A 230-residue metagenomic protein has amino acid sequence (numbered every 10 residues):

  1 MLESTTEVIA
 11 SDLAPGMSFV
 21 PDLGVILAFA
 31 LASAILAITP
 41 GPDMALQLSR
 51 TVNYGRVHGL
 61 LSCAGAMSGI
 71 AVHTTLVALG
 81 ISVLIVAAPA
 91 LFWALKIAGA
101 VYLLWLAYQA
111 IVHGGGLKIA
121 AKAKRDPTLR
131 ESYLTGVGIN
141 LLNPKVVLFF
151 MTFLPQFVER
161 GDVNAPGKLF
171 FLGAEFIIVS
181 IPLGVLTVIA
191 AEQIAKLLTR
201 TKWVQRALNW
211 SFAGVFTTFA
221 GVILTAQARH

Functional and structural regions predicted by a protein language model:
T6-L13, G24-V25, G221-H230: Juxtamembrane boundary at the C-terminal end of a transmembrane helix
D12-W93, T152-I177, V188-A195: Juxtamembrane transmembrane-helix termini in multi-pass membrane transport proteins
G24, P127-S132, L141-P144: Juxtamembrane cytosolic amphipathic helices that cap and anchor the N-termini of specific transmembrane helices
A34, I38, A71-V72, Y108 (+5 more regions): Hydrophobic/aromatic residues within the transmembrane alpha-helices of Major Facilitator Superfamily
G41, N143, A213: Short, conserved phosphate/pyrophosphate- and ester-handling motifs at nucleotide-, phospho-/glycolipid
T74-A78, L142-M151, F216-R229: Hydrophobic alpha-helical transmembrane segments in multi-pass integral membrane proteins
A87-K118, I177, L183-T187, A191 (+1 more regions): Selective transmembrane alpha-helices of multi-pass membrane proteins
G116-L134: Flexible interhelical linker loops that connect adjacent transmembrane helices in multi-pass membrane transporters
